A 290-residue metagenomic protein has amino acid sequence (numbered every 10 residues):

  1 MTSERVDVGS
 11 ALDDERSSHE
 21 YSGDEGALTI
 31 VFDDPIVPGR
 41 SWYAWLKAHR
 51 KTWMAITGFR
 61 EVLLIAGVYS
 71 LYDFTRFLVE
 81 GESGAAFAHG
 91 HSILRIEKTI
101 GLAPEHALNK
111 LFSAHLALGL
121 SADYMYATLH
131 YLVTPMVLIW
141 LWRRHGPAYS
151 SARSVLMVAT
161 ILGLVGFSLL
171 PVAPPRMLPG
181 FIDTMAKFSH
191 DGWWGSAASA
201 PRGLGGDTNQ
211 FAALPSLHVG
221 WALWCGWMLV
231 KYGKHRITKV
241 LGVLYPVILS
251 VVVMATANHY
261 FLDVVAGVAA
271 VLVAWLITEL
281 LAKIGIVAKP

Functional and structural regions predicted by a protein language model:
S3-R5, E20, D24-L132: N-terminal transmembrane-helix/juxtamembrane module of multi-pass inner/ER membrane proteins
S41, E279-P290: Membrane-interface capping segments at transmembrane-helix boundaries
I56, R60, L64, S150-V155 (+2 more regions): Alpha-helical transmembrane segments of integral membrane proteins
S70, F74, A159-S168, L244-A255: Aromatic-anchored segments of alpha-helical transmembrane domains
S83-R95, R143-T238, G285-P290: Membrane-interface loops
Y124-L138, H218-G226: Hydrophobic alpha-helical transmembrane segments
V172-G180, N209-A213, I248-A274: Interfacial helix-loop-helix junctions of multi-pass membrane proteins
G226-V230, V271-E279: Hydrophobic transmembrane alpha-helices
